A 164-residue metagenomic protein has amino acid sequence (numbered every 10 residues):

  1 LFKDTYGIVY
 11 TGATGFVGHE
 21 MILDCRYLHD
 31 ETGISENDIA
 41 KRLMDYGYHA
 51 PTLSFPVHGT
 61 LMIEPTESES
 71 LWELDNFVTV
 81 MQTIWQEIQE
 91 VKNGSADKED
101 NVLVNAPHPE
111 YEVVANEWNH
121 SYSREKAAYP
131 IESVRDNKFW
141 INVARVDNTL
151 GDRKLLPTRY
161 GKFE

Functional and structural regions predicted by a protein language model:
L1-E164: Non-catalytic terminal extensions of PLP-dependent enzymes
